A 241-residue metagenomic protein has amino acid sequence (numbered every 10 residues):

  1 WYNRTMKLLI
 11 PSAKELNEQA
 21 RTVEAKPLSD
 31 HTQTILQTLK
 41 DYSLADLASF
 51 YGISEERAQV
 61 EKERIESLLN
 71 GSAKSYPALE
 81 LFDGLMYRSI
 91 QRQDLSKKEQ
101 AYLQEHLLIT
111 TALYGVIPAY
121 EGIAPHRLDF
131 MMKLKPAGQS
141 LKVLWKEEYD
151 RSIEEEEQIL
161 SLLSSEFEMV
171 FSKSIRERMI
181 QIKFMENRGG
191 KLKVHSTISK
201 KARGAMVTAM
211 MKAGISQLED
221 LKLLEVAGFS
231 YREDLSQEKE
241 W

Functional and structural regions predicted by a protein language model:
W1-T5: Short, Lys/Arg-enriched N-terminal segments with co-localized hydrophobic residues within the first ~10-30 amino acids
K7-P11, Q158-S161: Short hydrophobic beta-strand segments
L9-D94: Active-site helix-to-loop segments that bind/position phosphate- or nucleotide-bearing substrates and donors across
R92-W241: Internal, well-folded beta-alpha domain core
